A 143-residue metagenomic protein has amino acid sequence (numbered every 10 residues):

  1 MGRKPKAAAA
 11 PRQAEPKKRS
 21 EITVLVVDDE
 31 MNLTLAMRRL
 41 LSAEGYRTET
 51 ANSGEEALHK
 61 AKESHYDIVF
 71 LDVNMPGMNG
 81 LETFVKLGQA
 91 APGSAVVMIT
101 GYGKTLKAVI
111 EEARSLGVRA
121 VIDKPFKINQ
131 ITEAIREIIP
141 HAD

Functional and structural regions predicted by a protein language model:
M1-T23, N129-D143: Non-catalytic signal-transmission and effector/linker regions of two-component phosphorelay proteins
M31-E49, L116: Two-component/phosphorelay signaling modules centered on CheY-like receiver
N52-E56, N79-T83: Acidic catalytic/metal-coordinating carboxylates
K62-S64, L87-S94, L116: Conserved phosphotransfer cores of two-component systems
H65-F70: Active-site beta3 strand of CheY-like receiver
M75: Receiver (REC) domain active-site loop signature in two-component systems and cognate sites in sensor histidine kinases
E82, G103-I122, E133: Alpha4 helix (beta4-alpha4-beta5 surface) of REC/receiver domains from two-component response regulators
I99-G101: Hydrophobic/aromatic residues positioned on beta-strands within the core alpha/beta folds
